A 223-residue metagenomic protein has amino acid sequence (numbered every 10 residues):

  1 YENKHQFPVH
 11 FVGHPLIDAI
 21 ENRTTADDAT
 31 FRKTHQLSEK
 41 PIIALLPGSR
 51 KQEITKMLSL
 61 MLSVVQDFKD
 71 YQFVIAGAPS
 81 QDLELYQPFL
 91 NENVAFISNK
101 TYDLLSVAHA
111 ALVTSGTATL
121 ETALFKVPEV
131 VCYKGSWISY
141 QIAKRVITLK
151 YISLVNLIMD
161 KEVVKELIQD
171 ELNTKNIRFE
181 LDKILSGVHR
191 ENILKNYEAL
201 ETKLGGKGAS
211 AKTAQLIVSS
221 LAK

Functional and structural regions predicted by a protein language model:
Y1-K223: Nucleotide-activated sugar donor-binding and catalytic core shared by glycosyltransferases and related lipid-linked
